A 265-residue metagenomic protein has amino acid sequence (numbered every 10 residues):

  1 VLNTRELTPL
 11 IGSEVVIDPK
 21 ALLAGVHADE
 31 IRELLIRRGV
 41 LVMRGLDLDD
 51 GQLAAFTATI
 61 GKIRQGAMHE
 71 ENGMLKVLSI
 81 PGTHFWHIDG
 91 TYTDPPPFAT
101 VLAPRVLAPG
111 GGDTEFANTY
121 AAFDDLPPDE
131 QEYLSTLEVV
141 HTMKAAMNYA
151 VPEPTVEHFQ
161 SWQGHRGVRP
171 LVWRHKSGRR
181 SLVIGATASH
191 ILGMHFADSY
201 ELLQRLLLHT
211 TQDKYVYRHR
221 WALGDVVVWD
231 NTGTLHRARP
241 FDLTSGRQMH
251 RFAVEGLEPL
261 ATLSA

Functional and structural regions predicted by a protein language model:
L2-V226, N231-A265: Non-heme Fe(II) oxygenase catalytic core, chiefly the N-lobe of the double-stranded beta-helix
